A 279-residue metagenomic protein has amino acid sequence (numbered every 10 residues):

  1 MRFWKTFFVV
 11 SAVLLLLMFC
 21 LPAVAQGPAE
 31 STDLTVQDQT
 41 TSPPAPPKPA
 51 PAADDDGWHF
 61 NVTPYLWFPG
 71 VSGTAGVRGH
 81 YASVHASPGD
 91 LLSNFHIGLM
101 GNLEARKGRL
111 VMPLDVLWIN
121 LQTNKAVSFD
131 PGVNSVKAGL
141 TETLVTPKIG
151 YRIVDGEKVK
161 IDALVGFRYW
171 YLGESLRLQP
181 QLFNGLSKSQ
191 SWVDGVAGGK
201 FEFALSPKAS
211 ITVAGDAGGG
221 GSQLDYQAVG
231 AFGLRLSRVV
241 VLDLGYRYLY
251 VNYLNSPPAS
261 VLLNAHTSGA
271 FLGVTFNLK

Functional and structural regions predicted by a protein language model:
M1-S11: Bacterial N-terminal signal peptides that target proteins for export
V9-F19: Bacterial N-terminal signal peptides
Q26-D115, G269-K279: Short glycine/proline- and aromatic-enriched beta-strand/turn motifs that initiate or cap beta-hairpins
V62-P64, G101-K107, P147-Y151, V165-F167 (+4 more regions): Residues on the lipid-exposed face of transmembrane beta-strands in outer-membrane beta-barrel proteins
V71-H96, V116-L144, Y171-W192, G220 (+1 more regions): Extracellular/periplasm-exposed beta-strand and loop segments of Gram-negative cell-envelope proteins, dominated by
R109-L114, E157-K158, P207-I211, V239-L242: Repeated loop/turn-to-beta-strand initiation elements of outer-membrane beta-barrel proteins
A209-Q223: Transmembrane beta-strand segments that form the barrel wall of outer-membrane beta-barrel proteins
A228-K279: Predominantly the C-terminal beta-signal and adjacent terminal strand-loop region of outer-membrane beta-barrel
